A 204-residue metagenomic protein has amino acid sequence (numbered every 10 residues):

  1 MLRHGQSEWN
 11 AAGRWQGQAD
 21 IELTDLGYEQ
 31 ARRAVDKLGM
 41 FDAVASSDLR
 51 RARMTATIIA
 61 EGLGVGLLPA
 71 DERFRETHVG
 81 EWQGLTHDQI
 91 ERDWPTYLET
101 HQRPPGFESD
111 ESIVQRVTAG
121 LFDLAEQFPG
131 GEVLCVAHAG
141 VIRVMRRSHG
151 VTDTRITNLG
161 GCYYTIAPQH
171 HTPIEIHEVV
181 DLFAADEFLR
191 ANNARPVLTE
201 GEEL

Functional and structural regions predicted by a protein language model:
L2-G66, D93, L98, D110-E111 (+1 more regions): Active-site-proximal alpha-helix that buttresses catalytic centers in soluble enzyme cores
H4, F128, H138, A184-E187: Histidine-centered active-site/metal-ligand motif
E8, R51-R53, E76-T77, V141-R143: Short, active-site-adjacent cap segments at secondary-structure transitions
I21-E22, I59-T118, L189-L204: Phosphate-handling substructures
S46-S47, Q115, V136-A137: Short beta-strand scaffold positions
R53, V65, T118-I176: Active-site-adjacent alpha-helix immediately C-terminal to a catalytic or transition-state-stabilizing loop
T77-D88, R146-L204: Acidic, low-complexity terminal tails and accessory targeting/binding regions of phosphate-metabolizing enzymes
